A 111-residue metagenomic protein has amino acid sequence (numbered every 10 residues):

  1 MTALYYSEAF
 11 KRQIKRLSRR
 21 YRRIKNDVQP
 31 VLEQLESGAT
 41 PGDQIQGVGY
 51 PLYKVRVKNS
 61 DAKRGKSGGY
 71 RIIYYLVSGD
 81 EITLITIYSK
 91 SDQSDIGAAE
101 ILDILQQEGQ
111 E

Functional and structural regions predicted by a protein language model:
M1-R64, S78-G79, S91-E111: Basic, Lys/Arg-enriched alpha-helical interface segments
G69-V77, E81-I87: Short, hydrophobic/aromatic-rich beta-strand segments within well-structured domains
